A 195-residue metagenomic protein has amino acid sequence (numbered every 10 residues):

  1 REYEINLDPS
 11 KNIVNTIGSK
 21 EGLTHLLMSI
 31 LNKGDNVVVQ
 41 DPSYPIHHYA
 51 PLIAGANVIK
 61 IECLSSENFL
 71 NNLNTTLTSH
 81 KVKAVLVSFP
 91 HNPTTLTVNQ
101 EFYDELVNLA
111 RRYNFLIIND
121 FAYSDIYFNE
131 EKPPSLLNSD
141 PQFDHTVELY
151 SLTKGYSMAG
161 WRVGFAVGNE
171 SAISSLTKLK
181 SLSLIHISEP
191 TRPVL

Functional and structural regions predicted by a protein language model:
R1-N36: Phosphate-binding glycine-rich loop
H25, H47, L106, L136 (+1 more regions): Aromatic/hydrophobic pocket-lining residues that form π-stacking "cages" and hydrophobic walls in ligand
M28-V87, Q100: PLP-dependent aminotransferase-like
A56, R112-F115, F143-D144: A short helix->loop->beta-strand "cap" motif at the edges of active sites that frequently abuts
S65-N129: Active-site phosphate-binding strand-loop segment of PLP-dependent enzymes
S139-S175: Active-site PLP attachment segment
I185-L195: Single conserved hydrophobic/aromatic residue that forms the stacking wall/gate of nucleotide- or nucleobase-binding
